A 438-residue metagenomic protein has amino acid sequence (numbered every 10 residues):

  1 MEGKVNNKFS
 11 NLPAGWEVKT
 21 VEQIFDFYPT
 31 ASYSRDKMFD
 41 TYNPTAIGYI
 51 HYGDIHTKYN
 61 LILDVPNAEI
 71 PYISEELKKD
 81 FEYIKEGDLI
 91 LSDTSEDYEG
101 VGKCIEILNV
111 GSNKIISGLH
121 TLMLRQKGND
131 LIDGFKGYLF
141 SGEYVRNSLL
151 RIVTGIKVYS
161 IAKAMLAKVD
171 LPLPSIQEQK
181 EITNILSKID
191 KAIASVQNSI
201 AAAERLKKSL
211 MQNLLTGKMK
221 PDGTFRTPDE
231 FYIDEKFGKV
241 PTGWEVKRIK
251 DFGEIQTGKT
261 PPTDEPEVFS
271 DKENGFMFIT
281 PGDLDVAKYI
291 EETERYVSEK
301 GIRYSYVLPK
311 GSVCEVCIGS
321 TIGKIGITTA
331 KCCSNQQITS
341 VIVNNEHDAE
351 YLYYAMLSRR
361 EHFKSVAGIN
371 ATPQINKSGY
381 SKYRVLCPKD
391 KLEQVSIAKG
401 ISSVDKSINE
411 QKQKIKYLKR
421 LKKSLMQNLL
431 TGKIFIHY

Functional and structural regions predicted by a protein language model:
M1-G15, K168, L173-R226, L386-Y438: Amphipathic alpha-helical coiled-coil/heptad-repeat segments
E2-Y33, K168, I176, F231-T260 (+1 more regions): Non-catalytic DNA-recognition/assembly elements of restriction-modification systems
K19, N43-P44, E204-R205, R226-T227 (+4 more regions): An alpha-helix initiation/capping motif
T20, E86, E181, R248 (+2 more regions): Charged catalytic carboxylate motif
E22-L171, K250-C387: DNA target-recognition domains and sequence-specific DNA-contacting regions of bacterial/archaeal
I116, A202, L206, D229-Y232 (+3 more regions): Short acidic-hydrophobic sequence patches enriched in Asp/Glu that either
N129, I189, S199, T242 (+4 more regions): Short beta->alpha junction loops/turns
